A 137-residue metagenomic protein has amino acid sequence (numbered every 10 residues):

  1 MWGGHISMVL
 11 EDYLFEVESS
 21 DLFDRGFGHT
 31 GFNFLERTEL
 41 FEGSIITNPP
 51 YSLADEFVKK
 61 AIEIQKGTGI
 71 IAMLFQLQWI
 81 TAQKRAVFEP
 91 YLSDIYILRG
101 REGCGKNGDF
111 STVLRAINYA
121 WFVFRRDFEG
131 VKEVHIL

Functional and structural regions predicted by a protein language model:
M1-L137: Class I S-adenosyl-L-methionine-dependent methyltransferase catalytic core
